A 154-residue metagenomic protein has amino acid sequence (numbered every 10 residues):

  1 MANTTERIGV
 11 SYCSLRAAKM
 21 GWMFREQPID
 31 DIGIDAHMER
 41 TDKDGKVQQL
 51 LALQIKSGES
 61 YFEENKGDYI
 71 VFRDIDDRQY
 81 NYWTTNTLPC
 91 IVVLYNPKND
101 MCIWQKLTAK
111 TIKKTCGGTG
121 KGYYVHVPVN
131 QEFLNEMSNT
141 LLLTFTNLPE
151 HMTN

Functional and structural regions predicted by a protein language model:
M1-I32, M38-N154: Mixed-charge (Asp/Glu-Lys/Arg
